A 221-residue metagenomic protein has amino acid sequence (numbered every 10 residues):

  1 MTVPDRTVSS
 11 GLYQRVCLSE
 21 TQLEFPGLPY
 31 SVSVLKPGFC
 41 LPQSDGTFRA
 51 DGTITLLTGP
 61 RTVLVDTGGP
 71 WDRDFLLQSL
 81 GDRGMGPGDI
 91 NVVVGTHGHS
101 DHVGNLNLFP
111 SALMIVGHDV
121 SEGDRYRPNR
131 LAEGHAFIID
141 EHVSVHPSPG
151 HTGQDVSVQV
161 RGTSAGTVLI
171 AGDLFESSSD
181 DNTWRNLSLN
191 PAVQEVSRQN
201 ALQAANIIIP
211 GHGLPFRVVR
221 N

Functional and structural regions predicted by a protein language model:
M1-P60, V196-I207, R217-N221: Zn-dependent metallo-beta-lactamase
L18, Q78, N107-L108, A112-T152 (+1 more regions): Metallo-beta-lactamase
V34-G38, G52-G59, V63, G134-T163 (+1 more regions): Core dinuclear metal-dependent hydrolase active-site scaffold
K36-F39, G69, G172-F175: Short, small-residue-rich loop/turn micro-motifs
C40-G46, P70-D72, N91-V93, V145-P149 (+1 more regions): Short, flexible loop segments at the rims of nucleotide/cofactor-binding pockets, characterized by
D45, A50-D51, G68-I138: Active-site HxH/HxHxD metal-binding segment of metal-dependent hydrolases
V65-G68, N91-H99, I115-H118, P147-G150 (+3 more regions): Active-site neighborhood of phospho(di)ester-bond hydrolases with catalytic His/Asp-centered motifs
Q154-N221: Metallo-beta-lactamase
